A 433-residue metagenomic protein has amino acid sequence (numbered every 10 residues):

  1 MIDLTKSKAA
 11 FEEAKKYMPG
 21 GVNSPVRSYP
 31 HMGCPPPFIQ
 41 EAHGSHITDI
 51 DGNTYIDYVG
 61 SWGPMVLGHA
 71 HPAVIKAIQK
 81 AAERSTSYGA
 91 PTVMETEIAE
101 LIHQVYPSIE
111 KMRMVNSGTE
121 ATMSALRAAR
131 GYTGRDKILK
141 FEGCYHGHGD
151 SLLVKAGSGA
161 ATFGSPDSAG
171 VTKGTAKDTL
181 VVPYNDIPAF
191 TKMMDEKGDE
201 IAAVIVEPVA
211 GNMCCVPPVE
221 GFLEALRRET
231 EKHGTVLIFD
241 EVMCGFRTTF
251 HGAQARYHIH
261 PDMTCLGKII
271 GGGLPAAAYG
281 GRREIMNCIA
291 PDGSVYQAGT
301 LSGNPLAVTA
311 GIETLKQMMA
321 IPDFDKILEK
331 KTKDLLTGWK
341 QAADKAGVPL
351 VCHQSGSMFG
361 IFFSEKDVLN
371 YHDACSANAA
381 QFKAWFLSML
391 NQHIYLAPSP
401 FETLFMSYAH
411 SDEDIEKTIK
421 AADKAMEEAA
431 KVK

Functional and structural regions predicted by a protein language model:
M1-K433: Conserved N-terminal phosphate-binding loop of PLP-dependent enzymes in the Aspartate aminotransferase
